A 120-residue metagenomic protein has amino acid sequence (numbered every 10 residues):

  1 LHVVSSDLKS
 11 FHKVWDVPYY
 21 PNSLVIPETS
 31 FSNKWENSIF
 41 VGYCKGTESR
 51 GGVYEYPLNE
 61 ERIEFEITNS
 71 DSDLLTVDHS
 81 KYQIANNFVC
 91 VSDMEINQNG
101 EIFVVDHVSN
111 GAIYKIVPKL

Functional and structural regions predicted by a protein language model:
L1-K81, N99, G111, P118-K119: Beta-propeller domain segments
Y20, N87-C90, S109: Beta-rich catalytic cores
V41, F103-D106: Residue position within the beta-strands of beta-propeller blades
I84: Hydrophobic residues at beta-strand termini and immediately following loops that shape nucleotide-binding pockets
D106, V117-L120: C-terminal alpha-helix/helix-terminus motif
